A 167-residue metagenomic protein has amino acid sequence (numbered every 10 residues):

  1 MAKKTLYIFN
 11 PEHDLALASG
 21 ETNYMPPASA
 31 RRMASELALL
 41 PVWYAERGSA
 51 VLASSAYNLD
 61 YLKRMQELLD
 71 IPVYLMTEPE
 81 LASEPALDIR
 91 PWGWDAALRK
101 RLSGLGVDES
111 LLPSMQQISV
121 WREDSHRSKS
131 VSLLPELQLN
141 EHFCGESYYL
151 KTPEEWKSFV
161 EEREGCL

Functional and structural regions predicted by a protein language model:
M1-T5, P85-D88: A short, charged/proline- and glycine-enriched loop that marks the coil->beta-strand transition at the N-terminal
A2-W43, R47: N-terminal-proximal low-complexity accessory segments that begin disordered and transition into the first
A30-Y44, L52-E164: Conserved N-proximal alpha/beta basic substrate-recognition cap immediately N-terminal to, or forming the N-lobe
L167: Conserved, well-structured core segments that form the ligand-binding/active-site neighborhood of functional domains
